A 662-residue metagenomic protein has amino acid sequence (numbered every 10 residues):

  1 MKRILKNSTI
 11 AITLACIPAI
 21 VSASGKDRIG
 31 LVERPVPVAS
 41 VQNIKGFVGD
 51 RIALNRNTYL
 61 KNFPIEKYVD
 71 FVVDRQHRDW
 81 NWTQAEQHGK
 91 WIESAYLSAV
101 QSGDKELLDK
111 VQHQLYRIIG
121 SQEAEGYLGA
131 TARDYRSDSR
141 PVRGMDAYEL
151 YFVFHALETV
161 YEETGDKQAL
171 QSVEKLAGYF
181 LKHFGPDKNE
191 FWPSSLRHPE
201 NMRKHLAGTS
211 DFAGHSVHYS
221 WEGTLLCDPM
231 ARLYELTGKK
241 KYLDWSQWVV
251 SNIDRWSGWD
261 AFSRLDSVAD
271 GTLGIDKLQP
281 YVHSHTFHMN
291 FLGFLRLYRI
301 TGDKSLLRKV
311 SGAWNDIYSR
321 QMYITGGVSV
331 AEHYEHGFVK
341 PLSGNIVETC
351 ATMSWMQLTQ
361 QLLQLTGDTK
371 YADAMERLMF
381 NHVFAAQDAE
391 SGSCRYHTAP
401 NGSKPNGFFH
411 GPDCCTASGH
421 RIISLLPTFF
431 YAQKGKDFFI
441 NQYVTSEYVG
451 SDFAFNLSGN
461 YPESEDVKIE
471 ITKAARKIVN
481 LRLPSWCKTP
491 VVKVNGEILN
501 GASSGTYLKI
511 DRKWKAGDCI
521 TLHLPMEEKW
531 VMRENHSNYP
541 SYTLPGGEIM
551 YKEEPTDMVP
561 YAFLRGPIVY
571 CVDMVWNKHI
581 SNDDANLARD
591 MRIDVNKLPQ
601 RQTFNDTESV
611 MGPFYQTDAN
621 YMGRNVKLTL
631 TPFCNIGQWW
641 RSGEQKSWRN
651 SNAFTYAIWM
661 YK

Functional and structural regions predicted by a protein language model:
M1-K26: Bacterial Sec-dependent N-terminal signal peptides
S24-K105, D109, D138-T164, K204-K240 (+5 more regions): Aromatic (Trp/Tyr) and acidic
W91, K105-P141, Q171, Q321-V330: Helix-terminus loop motifs that line ligand-binding clefts
I119-E123, G165, L181-P186, G238 (+5 more regions): Helix-capping and short linker residues that terminate individual alpha-solenoid repeat units
K182-G258, F262-S263, L273: Solenoidal tandem-repeat scaffolds enriched in leucines and small polar residues
S246, V310, A372-N381, A386-E470 (+2 more regions): C-terminal beta-rich recognition modules with glycine/proline-rich loops and embedded aromatic residues
K477-N480, V492, I510-P525: C-terminal beta-strand-rich structural cap/linker in extracellular carbohydrate-active enzymes
C487-R512, W530-N538: Solvent-exposed beta-strand/loop surfaces of large extracellular or lumenal domains
